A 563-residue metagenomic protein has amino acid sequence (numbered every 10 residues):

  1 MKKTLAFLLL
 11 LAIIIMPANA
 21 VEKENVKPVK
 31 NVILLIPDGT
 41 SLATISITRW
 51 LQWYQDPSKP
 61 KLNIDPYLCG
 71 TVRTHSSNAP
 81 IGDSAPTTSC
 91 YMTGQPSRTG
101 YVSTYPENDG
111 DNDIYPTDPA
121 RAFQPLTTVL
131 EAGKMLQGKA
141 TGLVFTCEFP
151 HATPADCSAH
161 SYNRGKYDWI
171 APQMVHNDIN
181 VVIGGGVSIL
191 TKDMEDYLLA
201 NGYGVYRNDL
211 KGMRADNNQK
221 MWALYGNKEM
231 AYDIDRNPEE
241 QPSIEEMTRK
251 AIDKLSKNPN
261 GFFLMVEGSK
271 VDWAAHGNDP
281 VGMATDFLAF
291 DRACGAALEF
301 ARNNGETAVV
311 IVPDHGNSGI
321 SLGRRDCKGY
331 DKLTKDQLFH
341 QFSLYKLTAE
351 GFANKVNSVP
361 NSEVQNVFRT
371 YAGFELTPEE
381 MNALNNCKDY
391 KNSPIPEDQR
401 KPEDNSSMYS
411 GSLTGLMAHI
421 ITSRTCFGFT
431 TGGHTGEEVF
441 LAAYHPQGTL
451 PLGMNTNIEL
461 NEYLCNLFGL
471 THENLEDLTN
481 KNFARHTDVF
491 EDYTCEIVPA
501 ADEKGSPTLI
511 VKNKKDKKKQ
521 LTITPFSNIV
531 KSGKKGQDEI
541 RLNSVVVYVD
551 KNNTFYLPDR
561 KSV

Functional and structural regions predicted by a protein language model:
M1-T4: Positively charged n-region of N-terminal signal peptides that target proteins for export
F7-I14: Bacterial N-terminal signal peptides
A18-E22: Boundary at the C-terminal end of the N-terminal hydrophobic targeting segment
K27-G39, A43-T44, R49, A120-L136: Active-site-adjacent structural elements in enzyme catalytic domains
V29-V32, T40-C90, R98, P154-I510 (+1 more regions): A post-motif C-terminal structural segment
L34, C90-M92, G142-V144: Short, conserved beta-strand segments within well-ordered enzyme catalytic domains that often line or immediately flank
Q95-I179, G186, R236: Extracytoplasmic mature domains of secreted/periplasmic and thylakoid-lumen proteins
